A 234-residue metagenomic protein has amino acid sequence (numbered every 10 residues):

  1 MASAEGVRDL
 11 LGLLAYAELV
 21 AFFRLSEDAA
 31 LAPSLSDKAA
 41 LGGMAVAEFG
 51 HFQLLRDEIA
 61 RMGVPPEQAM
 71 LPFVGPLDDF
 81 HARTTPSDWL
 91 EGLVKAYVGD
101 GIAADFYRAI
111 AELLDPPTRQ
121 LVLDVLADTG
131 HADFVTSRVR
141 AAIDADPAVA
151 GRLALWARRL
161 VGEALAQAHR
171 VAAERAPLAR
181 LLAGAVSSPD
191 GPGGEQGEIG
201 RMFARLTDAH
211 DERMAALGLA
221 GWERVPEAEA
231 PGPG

Functional and structural regions predicted by a protein language model:
M1-G12, F73-A96: Acidic/His metal-coordination segments adjacent to aromatic residues that form catalytic metal sites in metalloenzymes
M1-L35: Basic/polar, acidic-poor N-terminal "presequence/leader" segments that form or can form short amphipathic helices
E5-L13, L35-G50, W89-L93, P117-H131 (+1 more regions): Alpha-helical scaffold segments that form or flank carboxylate-/histidine-based iron centers
A21-G42, T84, D100-P117: Helix-loop segments that flank and shape redox-cofactor active sites
M44-L71, S137-V139: Conserved alpha-helical segments that form or flank metal/cofactor-binding pockets of metalloenzymes
L93-A103, H210-R213: Extended alpha-helical coiled-coil scaffold domains characteristic of the BAR superfamily
R108-H169: A contiguous pocket-lining binding segment that forms or flanks enzyme active sites
A148-G234: Extended, helix-rich structural scaffolds rather than catalytic motifs
